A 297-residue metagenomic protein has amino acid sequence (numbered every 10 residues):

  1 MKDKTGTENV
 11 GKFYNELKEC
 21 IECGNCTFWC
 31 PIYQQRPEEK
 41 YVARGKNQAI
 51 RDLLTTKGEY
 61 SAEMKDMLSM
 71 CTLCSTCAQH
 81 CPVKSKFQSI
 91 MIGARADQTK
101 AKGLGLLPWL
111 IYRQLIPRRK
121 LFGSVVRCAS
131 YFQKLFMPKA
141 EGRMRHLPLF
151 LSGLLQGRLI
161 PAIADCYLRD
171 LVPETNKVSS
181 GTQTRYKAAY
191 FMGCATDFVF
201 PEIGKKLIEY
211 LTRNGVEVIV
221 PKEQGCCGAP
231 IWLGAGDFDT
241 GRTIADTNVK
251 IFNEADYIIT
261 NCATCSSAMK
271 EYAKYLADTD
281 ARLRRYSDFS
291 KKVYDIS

Functional and structural regions predicted by a protein language model:
M1-G6, Y33-E63, K84-Y112: Non-heme iron-sulfur electron-transfer modules
T5-L17, K57-L68, V178-S179, T212-N214: Short, intrinsically disordered, charge-biased short linear motifs at domain edges
Y14-Y33, S61, K65-S85: Cysteine-centered iron-sulfur cluster-binding motifs in ferredoxin-type domains/subunits of redox enzymes
K18, P37-Y41, I231-D239: Alpha-helix capping and helix-loop boundary segments enriched in small/acidic/polar residues
N25, E39-V42, E217-I219: N-terminal glycine-rich anion-binding loops that anchor highly charged ligand groups
F28, Q48-D52, D66-S69, S75 (+7 more regions): N-terminal, well-ordered alpha-helical segments
F87-S297: Iron-sulfur cluster-binding electron-transfer modules in prokaryotic oxidoreductases
